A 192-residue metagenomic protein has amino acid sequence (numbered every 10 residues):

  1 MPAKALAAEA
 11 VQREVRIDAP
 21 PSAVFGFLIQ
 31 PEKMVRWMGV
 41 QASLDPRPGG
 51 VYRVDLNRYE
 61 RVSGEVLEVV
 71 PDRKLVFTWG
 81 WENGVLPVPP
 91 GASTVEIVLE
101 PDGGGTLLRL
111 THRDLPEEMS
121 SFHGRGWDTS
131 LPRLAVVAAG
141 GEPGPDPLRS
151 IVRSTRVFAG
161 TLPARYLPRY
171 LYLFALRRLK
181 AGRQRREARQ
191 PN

Functional and structural regions predicted by a protein language model:
M1-S43, F174-Q184, P191-N192: Hydrophobic ligand-binding cavity/cleft-lining segments
A5-L6, V54-N57, L86-V88: Short Gly/Pro-enriched turn/cap motifs at secondary-structure boundaries
Q12-R13, A19, A23, E32-E65 (+3 more regions): Short beta-edge strand/loop motif at the mouth of beta-sheet-based domains
S22, G26, E68, D102-G104 (+2 more regions): Replace "anionic and nucleotidyl ligands
F25-L28, W37-M38, W79-W81, G124-W127: Tryptophan-centric aromatic hotspots in well-structured domains and transmembrane helices
R36, A42-P48, Y59-L107, H112-D114: Hydrophobic-ligand binding "helix-grip"
D114-R186: A conserved amphipathic terminal alpha-helix motif
